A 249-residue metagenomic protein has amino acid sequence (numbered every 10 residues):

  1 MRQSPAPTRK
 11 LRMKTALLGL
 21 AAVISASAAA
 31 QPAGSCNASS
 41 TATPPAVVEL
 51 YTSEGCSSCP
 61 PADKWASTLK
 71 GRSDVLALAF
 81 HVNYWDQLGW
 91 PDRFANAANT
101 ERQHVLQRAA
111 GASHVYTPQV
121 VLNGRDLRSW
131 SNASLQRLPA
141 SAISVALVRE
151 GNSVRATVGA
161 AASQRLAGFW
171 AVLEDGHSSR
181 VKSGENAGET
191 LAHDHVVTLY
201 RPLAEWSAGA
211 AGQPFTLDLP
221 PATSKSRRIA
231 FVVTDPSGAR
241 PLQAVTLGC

Functional and structural regions predicted by a protein language model:
Q3-L18: Bacterial N-terminal signal peptides that target proteins for export
A16-S27: Bacterial N-terminal signal peptides
A28-A38: Boundary at the C-terminal end of the N-terminal hydrophobic targeting segment
S39-F80: Local sequence-structure signature of Cys/Sec-based thiol-disulfide redox active-site neighborhoods
S53-S57, V82-Q87, D126-S129: Solvent-exposed loop/turn segments at secondary-structure junctions within structured extracellular/periplasmic domains
D74-T100, H114: Thiol-based oxidoreductase modules, predominantly thioredoxin-like and allied folds used for disulfide exchange
R93-T117, N123-C249: Short, conserved sequence motifs used for protein processing/export or organelle targeting and for catalysis
